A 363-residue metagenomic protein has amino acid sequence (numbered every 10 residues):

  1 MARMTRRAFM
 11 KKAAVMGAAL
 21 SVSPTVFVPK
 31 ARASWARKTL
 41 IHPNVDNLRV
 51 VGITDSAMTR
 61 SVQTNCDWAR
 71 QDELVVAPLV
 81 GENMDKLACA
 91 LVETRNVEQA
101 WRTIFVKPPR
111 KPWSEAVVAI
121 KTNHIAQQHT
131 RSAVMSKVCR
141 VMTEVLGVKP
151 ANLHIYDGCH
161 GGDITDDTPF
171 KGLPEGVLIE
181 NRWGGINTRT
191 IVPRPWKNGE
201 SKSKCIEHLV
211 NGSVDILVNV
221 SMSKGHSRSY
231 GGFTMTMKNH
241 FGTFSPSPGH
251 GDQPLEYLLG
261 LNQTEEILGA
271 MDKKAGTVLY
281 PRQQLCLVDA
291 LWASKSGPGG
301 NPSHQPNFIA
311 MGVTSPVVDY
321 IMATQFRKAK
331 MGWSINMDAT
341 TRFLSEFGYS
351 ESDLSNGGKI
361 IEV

Functional and structural regions predicted by a protein language model:
M1-A2, A19, E93, T188: Alpha-helical protein-protein interaction elements
M1-M4, A133: Residue-level recognition of alpha-helix initiation/capping sites
A2, A8-K30: N-terminal export signals
A13, T122, S221: Glycine-rich, N-terminal phosphate-binding loop of Rossmann-like dinucleotide-binding domains
S34-S114, I125, H129-K137, T143-V363: Extended, low-polarity segments enriched in aliphatic/aromatic residues
V117-A119: Residues that mark the start of a beta-strand
